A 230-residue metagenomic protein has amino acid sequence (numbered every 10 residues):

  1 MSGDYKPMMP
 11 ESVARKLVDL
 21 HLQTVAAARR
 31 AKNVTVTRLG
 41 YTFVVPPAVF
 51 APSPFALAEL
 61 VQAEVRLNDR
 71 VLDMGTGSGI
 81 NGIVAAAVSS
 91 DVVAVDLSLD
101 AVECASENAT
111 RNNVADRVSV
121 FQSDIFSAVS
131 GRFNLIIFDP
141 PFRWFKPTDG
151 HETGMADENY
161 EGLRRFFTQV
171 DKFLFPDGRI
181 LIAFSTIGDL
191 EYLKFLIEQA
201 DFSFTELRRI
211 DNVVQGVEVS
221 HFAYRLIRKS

Functional and structural regions predicted by a protein language model:
M1-T35: N-terminal auxiliary segments of SAM/dcSAM-dependent transferases
L22-V65: Class I SAM-dependent transferase core
V45, F121-S123, R208: Short loop/edge segments at beta-strand edges and connector loops that shape dinucleotide/nucleotide cofactor-binding
A58-F138, R143-F145: Conserved SAM/SAH cofactor-binding pocket of Class I
S106-E107, T148-H151, L193-F195: Short amphipathic alpha-helical segments
P140-R165: Mobile active-site "lid"/loop adjacent to the S-adenosyl-L-methionine
G162-F222: Conserved Class I SAM-dependent methyltransferase catalytic core
L226-S230: C-terminal lobe and adjacent flexible extensions of AdoMet/dcAdoMet transferase-like proteins
